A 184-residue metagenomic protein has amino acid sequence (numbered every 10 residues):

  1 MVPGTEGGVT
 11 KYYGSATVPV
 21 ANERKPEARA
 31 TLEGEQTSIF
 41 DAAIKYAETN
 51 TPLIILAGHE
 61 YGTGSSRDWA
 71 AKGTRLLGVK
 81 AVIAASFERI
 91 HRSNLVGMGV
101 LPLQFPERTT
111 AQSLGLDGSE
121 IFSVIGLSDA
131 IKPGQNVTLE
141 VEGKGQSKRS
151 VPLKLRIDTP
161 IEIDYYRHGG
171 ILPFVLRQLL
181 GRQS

Functional and structural regions predicted by a protein language model:
M1-S184: Fe-S-dependent hydro-lyases/dehydratases of central metabolism
